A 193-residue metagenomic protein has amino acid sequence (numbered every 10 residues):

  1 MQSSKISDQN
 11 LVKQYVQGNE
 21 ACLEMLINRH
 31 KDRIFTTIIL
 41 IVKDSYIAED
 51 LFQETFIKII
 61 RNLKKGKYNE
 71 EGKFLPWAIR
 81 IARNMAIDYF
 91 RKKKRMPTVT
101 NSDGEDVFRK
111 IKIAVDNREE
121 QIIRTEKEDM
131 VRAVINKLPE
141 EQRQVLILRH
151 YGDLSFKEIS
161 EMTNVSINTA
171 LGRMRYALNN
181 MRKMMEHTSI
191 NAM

Functional and structural regions predicted by a protein language model:
S4-K5, M96-I123: Internal acidic/polar
L11-K13, M130-L138: Short amphipathic alpha-helical boundary/capping segments
V16, F56-K73: Sigma70-family region 2
V16-M25, F35-E54, I167, T188-M193: Short, charged helix-capping/linker segments at alpha-helix termini
R29-D32, L40-I41, I147-L154: Short helix-capping/turn signature of helix-turn-helix
D50-I57, G72-N84: Structural recognition of an alpha-helix C-terminal capping motif at a helix-to-coil junction
K65, R80-T100: Arg/Lys-rich amphipathic alpha helix in sigma70-family domain 2
I87, V131, Q142, L148-Y151 (+2 more regions): DNA-recognition helix of helix-turn-helix
